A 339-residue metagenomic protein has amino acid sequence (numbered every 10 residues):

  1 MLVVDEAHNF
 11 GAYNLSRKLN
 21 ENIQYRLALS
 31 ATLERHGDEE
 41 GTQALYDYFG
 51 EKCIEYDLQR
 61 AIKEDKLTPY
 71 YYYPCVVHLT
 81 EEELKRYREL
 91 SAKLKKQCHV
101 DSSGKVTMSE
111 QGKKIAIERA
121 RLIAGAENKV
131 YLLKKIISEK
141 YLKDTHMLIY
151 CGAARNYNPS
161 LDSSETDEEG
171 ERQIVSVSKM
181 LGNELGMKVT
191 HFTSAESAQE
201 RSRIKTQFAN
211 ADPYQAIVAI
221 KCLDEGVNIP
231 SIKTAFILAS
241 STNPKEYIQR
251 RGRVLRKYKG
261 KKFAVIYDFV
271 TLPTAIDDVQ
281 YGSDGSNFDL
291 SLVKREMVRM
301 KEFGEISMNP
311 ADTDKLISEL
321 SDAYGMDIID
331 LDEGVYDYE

Functional and structural regions predicted by a protein language model:
M1, I23-L27, T145-H146, D212-A216: Loop/turn-to-beta-strand initiation segments
D5-E6, C222: Walker B catalytic acidic pair
N9-Y70: Post-DEXD/H (motif II) to motif III coupling segment of the RecA-like Helicase ATP-binding lobe
C53-E184: Interdomain linker/hinge connecting the two RecA-like lobes of the SF2 helicase core
L148, G170-D224: Conserved helicase ATPase core of P-loop NTP-dependent helicases/translocases
V218-I220, E225-S241, E246-Q249, F263-D268: A short beta-strand element within the Helicase C-terminal
R253-L290: Conserved segment of the helicase C-terminal RecA-like domain
D278-E339: Long, largely alpha-helical accessory region at the distal end of helicase-like NTP-driven motors
